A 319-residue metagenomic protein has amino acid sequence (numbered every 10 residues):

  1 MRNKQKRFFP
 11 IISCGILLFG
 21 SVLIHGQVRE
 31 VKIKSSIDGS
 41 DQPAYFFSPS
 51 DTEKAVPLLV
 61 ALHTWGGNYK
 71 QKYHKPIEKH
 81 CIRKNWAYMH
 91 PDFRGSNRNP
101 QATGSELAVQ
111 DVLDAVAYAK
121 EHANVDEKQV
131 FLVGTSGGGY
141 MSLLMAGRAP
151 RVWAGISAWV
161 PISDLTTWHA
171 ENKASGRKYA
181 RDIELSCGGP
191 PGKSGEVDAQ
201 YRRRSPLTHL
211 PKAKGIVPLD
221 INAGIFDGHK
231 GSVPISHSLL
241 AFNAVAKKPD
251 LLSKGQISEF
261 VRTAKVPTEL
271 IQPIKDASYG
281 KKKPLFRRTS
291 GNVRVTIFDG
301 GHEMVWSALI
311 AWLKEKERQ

Functional and structural regions predicted by a protein language model:
H25-T52: N-terminal cap/lid segment of alpha/beta-hydrolase-fold proteins
T52-V56, A61-Q101, L165, H229-G231: Short substrate-entry loop that stabilizes the transition state in hydrolases
N68, Y73, A154-G155, T166-K212 (+1 more regions): Mobile cap/lid helix-loop segments that gate and shape the active-site cleft of serine hydrolases
T103-A123: Alpha/beta-hydrolase active-site loop
K120-H122, E127-S175: Primarily recognizes the serine-hydrolase "nucleophile elbow" in alpha/beta-hydrolase and SGNH/GDSL folds
I183, P191, I225-S290: Active-site-adjacent alpha-helix of alpha/beta-hydrolase-fold enzymes
I221-A223: Short beta-strand/loop motif that positions the catalytic acidic residue of the alpha/beta-hydrolase fold
R287-Q319: Catalytic active-site module of serine/aspartate enzymes centered on a nucleophile-bearing elbow/loop
